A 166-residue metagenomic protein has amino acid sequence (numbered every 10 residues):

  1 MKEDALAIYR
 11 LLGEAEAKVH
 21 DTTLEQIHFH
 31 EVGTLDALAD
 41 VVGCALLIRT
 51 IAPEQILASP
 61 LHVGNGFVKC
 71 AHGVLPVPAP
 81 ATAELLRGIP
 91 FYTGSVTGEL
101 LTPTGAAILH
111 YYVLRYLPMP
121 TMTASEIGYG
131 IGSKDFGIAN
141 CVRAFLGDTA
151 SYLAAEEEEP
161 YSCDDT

Functional and structural regions predicted by a protein language model:
M1-D4, A37-V42, H62-K69: Short, mixed-charge, low-aromatic patches
M1-E31: Anion-binding (especially nucleotide phosphate/pyrophosphate-binding) glycine-rich loop and adjoining beta-alpha core
R10, L38-V42, P80, P103: A generic alpha-helix surface/boundary motif
E14-T22, C44-P53, F91, L114 (+1 more regions): Alpha-helix capping at helix-to-loop junctions
F29-A52: Conserved phosphate/anionic-ligand binding catalytic regions in large, soluble enzymes, centered on
P53-D164: Mobile "lid/hinge" segments at catalytic clefts and subdomain interfaces of large enzymes
